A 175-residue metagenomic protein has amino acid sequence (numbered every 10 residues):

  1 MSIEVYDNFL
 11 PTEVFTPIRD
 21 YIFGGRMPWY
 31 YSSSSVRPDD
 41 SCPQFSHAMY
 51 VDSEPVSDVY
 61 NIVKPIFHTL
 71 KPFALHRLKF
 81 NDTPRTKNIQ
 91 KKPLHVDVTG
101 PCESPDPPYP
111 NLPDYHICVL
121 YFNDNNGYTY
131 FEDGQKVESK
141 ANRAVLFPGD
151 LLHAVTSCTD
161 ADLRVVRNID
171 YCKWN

Functional and structural regions predicted by a protein language model:
M1, R26, Y130, I169-N175: Double-stranded beta-helix
M1-A74, N88: Non-heme Fe(II)/2-oxoglutarate
F80-K87: Acidic, glycine-rich loop-and-strand cores that form catalytic or ligand-binding grooves in diverse globular domains
I89-L94, G100-E103, P113-Y115, Y121-K140: A short beta-strand-loop-beta hairpin characteristic of the jelly-roll/cupin
L94, L152-D160: Short beta-strand His + acidic residue motifs that chelate non-heme Fe in jelly-roll/DSBH and cupin folds
C118-L120, A161-N175: A short hydrophobic beta-strand segment most commonly corresponding to one strand of the jelly-roll/cupin
V137-A154: Conserved metal-binding segment of the jelly-roll/cupin
